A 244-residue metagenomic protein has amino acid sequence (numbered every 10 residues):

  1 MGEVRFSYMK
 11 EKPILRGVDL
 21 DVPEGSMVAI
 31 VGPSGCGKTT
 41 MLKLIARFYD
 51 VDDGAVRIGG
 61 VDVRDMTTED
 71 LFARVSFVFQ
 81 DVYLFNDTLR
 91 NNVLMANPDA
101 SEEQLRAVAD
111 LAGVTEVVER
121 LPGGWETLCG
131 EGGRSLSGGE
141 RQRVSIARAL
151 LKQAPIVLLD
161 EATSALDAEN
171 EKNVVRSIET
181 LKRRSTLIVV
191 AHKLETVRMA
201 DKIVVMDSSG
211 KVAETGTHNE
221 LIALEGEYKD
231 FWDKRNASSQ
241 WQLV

Functional and structural regions predicted by a protein language model:
M1-V244: ABC-type nucleotide-binding domain
